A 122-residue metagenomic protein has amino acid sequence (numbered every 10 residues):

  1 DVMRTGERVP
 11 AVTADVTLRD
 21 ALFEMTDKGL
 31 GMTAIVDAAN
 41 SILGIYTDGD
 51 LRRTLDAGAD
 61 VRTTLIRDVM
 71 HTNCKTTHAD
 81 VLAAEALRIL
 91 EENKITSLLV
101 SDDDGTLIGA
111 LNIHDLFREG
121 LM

Functional and structural regions predicted by a protein language model:
D1-V9, T63-C74: Bateman (tandem CBS) regulatory domains
V9, I42-L43, S101, L107-I108: Short hydrophobic beta-strand segments in globular cytosolic domains
V12-G29, V36, L55, T76-I95 (+2 more regions): The conserved cystathionine-beta-synthase
L30-T33, L43-G44: Conserved active-site beta-strand-loop modules that form the wall/rim of enzyme catalytic pockets and either contain
G44-G49, T96, I108-L116: Short hydrophobic beta-strand motif reused across regulatory alpha/beta modules
D50-T64, L116-M122: A short, polar/charged loop-to-alpha-helix boundary motif
R53, D60-T72, A79-A83: Short alpha-helical segments enriched in small residues
